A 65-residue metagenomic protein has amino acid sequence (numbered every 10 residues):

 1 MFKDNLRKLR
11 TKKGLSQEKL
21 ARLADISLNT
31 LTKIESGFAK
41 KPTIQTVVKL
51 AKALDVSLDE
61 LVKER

Functional and structural regions predicted by a protein language model:
M1-K3, L61-R65: Short hydrophobic/aromatic patches at helix-to-coil boundaries
D4, L28, I44-V47: Short alpha-helical elements of helix-turn-helix
D4-L23: Short basic helix-loop element that most often maps to the first helix and adjoining turn of HTH DNA-binding modules
L6, L20, L31-I34, L61: Conserved hydrophobic/aromatic packing and binding residues within compact polymer-binding modules
I26-K41: Recognition helix of helix-turn-helix/homeodomain-like DNA-binding domains that insert into the DNA major groove
Q45-E60: DNA major-groove recognition helix of helix-turn-helix/homeodomain DNA-binding modules
